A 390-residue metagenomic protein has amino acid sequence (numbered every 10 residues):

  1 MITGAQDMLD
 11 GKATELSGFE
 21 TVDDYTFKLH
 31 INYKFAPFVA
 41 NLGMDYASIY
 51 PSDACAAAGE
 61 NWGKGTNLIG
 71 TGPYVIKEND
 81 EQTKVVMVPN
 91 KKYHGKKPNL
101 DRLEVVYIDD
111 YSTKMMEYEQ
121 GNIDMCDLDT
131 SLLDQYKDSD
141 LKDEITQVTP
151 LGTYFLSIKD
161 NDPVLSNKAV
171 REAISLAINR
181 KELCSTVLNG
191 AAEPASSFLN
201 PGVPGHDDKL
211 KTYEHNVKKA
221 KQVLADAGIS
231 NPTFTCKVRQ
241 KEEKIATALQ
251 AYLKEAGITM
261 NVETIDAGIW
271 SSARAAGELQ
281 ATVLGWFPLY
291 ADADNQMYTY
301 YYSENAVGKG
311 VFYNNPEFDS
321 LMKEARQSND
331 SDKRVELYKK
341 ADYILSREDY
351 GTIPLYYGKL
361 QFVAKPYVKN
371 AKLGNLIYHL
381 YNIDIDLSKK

Functional and structural regions predicted by a protein language model:
T3-G18, D45-T71, E78, G95-L100 (+6 more regions): Short, solvent-exposed loop/beta-turn-alpha elements that line the ligand-binding surface or hinge of extracytoplasmic
D24-H30, G72-P73, D101-R102, P150-A195 (+2 more regions): Alpha-helical secondary-structure segments
Y25-F27, E119-L128, Y252, I258-T259 (+2 more regions): Alpha-to-beta junction loops
A36-L42, D226-E242, E278, T282-W286 (+1 more regions): Bilobed periplasmic-binding protein-like "clamshell/Venus-flytrap" ligand-binding domains
N90-Y136, T259: Ligand-site clamp/hinge motif
Y111-I123, S139-D140, K168-A169, T247-A256 (+1 more regions): Short helices/loops that flank or line small-molecule/ion binding pockets
S166-A251, E255-A256, N261, L387-K390: Append "and occasionally in soluble cytosolic enzymes with long acidic Gly/Pro-rich linkers
C236, Y252-Y301, L337: Periplasmic binding protein-like
